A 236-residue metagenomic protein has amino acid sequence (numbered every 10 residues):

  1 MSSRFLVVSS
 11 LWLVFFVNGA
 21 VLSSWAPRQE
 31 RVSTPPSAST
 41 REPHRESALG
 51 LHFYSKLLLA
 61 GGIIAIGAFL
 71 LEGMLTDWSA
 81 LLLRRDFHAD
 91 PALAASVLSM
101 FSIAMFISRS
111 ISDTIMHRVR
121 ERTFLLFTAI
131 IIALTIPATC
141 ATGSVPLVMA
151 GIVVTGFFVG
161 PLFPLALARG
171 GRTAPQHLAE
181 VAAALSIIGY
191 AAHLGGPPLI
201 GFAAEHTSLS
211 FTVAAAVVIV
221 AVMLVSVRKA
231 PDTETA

Functional and structural regions predicted by a protein language model:
R4-R28, Y54-L71, V153-F157: Pair of pore-lining "gating" transmembrane helices in MFS-fold secondary transporters
P27-S39, D77-L93: Short amphipathic helix-loop junctions that connect adjacent transmembrane helices in Major Facilitator Superfamily/SLC
T34, S108-R120, A204-E205: Helix-to-loop junctions at the C-terminal end of transmembrane segments in multipass secondary transporters
S37-T40, P91-S99, A179-A183: Small-residue hotspots at the loop-to-helix junctions and early N-terminal turns of transmembrane alpha-helices
F101-I103, I107, Y190-A192: Short hydrophobic/small-residue motifs within alpha-helical transmembrane segments of multi-pass transporter-like
T123-A138, V217: Structural signature of the two symmetry-related core transmembrane helices
G160-A174: Intracellular juxtamembrane helix-capping segments at the cytosolic ends of symmetry-related transmembrane helices
A174-L209: A late C-terminal transmembrane helix in Major Facilitator Superfamily
